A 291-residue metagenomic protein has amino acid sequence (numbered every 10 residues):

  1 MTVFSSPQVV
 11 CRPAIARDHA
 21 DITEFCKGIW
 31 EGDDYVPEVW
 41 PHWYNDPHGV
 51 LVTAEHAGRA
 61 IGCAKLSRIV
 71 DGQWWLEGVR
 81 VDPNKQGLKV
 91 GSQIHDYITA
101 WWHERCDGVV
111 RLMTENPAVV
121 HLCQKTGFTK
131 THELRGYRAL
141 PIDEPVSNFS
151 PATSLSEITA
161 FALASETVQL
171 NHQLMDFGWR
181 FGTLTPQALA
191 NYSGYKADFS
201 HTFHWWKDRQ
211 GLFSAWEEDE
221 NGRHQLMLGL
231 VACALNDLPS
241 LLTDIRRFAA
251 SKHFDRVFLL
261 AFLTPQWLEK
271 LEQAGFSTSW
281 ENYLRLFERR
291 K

Functional and structural regions predicted by a protein language model:
T2-V3, H19, C26-K65, Q169-W205: Active-site rim helix/loop that mediates acceptor-substrate recognition in acyltransferases
T53, R59-S67, W75, R80 (+1 more regions): Conserved beta-strand in the GNAT
R68-L76, Q86, E217-G229, T278-E281: A conserved beta-turn-beta hairpin within the catalytic core of GNAT-like acetyltransferases that forms part
W74, W101-N116, K252-F262: Conserved GNAT acetyl-CoA-binding A-motif
V81, G87-W101, K125, N236-R247: Conserved acetyl-CoA-binding loop-helix of GNAT-fold acetyltransferases
R111-M113, T129-E144, S277-R289: Conserved catalytic-core motifs of GNAT/GCN5-like acyltransferases
L122-F128, E269-E272: Conserved active-site tyrosine of GNAT-family acetyltransferases
T126-G222: Amide-forming acyltransferase catalytic core, primarily the GNAT-like/NAT-type and related acyltransferase folds
